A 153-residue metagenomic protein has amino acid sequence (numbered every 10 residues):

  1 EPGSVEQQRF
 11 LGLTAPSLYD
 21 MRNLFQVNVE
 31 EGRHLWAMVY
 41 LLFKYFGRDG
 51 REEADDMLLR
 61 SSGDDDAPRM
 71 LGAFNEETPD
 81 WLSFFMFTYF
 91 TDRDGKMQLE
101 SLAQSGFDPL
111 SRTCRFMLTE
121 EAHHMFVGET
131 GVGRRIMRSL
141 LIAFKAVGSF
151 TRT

Functional and structural regions predicted by a protein language model:
P2-K145, S149-T153: Non-heme di-metal
